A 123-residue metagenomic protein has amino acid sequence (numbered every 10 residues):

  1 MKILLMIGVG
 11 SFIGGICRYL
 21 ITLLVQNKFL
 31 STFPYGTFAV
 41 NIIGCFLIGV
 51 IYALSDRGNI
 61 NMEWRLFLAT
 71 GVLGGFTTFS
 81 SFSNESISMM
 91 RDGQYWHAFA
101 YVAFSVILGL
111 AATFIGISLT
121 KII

Functional and structural regions predicted by a protein language model:
M1-I123: Membrane-interface helix-loop junctions in multi-pass transporters/channels
